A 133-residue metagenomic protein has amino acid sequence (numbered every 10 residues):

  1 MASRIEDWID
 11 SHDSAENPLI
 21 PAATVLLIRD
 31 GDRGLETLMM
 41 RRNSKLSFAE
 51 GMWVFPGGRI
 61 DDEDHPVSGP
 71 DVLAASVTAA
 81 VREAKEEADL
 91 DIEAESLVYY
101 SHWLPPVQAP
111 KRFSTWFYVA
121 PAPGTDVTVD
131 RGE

Functional and structural regions predicted by a protein language model:
M1-E133: N-terminal leader/linker segments that precede catalytic domains of diphosphate-processing enzymes
